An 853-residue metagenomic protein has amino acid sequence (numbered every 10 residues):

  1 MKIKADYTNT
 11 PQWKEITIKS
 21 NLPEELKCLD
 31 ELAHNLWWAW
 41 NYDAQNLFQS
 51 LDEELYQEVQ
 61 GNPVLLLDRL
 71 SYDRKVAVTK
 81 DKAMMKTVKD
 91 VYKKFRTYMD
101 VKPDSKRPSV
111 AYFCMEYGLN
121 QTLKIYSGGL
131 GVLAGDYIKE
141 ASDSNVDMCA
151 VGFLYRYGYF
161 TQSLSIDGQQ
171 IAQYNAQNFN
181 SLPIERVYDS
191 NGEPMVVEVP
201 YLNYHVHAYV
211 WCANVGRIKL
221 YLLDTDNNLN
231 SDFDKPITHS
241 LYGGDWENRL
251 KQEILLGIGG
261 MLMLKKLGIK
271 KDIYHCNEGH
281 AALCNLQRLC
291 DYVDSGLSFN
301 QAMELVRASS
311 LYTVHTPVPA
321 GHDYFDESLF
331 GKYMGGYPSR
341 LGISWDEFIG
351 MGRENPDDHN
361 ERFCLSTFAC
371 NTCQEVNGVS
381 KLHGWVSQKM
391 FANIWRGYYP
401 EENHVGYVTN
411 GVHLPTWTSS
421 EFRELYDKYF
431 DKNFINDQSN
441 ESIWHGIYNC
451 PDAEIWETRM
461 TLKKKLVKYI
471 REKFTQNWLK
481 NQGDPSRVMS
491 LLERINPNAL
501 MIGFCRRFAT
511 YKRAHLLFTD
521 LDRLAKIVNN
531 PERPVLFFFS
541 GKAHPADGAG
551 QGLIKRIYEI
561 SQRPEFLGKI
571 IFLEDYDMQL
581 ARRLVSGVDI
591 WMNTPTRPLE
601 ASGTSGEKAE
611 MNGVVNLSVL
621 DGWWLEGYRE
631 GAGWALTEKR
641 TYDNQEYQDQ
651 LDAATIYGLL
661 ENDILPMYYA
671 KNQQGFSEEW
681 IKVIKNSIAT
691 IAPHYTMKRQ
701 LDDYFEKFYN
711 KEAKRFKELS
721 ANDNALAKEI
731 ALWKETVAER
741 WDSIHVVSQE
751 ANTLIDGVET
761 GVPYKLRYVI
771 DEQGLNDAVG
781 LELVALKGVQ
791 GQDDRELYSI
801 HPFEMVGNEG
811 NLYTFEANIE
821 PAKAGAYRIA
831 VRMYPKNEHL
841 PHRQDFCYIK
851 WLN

Functional and structural regions predicted by a protein language model:
M1-N853: Catalytic cores of carbohydrate-active enzymes across secretory and cytosolic contexts
